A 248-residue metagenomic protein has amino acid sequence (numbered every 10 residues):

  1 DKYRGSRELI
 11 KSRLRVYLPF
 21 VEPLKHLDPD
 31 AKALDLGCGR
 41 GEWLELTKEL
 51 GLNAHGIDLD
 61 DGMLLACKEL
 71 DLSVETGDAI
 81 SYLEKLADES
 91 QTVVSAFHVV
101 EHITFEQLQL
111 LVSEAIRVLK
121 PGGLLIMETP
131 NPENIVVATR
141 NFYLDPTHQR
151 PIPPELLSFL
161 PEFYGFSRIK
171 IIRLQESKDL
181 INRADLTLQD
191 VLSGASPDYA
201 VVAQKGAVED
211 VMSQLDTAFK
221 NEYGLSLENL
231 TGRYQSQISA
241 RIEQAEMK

Functional and structural regions predicted by a protein language model:
D1-E89, V93, Q109-V112, E176 (+2 more regions): Conserved N-terminal segment of class I S-adenosyl-L-methionine
V93-V99: A short beta-strand submotif of the Rossmann-like class I SAM-dependent methyltransferase core that lines
E101-I103: A short His-aromatic
Q109-P121: A short glycine-rich, Lys/Arg-flanked "PGG" loop and its adjoining helix->strand segment in the class I
G122-T129: Conserved beta-strand signature within the Rossmann-like core of class I S-adenosyl-L-methionine
T129-H148: Short, glycine-/aromatic-enriched active-site segment of Class I SAM-dependent methyltransferases
Q149-G165: Short alpha-helix
F166-K178: Conserved S-adenosyl-L-methionine
